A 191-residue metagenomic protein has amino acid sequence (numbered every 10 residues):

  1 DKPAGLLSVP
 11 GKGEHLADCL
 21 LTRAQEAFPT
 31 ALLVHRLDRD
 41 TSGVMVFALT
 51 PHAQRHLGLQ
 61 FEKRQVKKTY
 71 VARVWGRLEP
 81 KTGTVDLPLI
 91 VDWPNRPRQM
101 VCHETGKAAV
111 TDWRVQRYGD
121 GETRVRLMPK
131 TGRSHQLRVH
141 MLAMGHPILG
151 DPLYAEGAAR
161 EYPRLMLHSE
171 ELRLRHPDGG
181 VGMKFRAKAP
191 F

Functional and structural regions predicted by a protein language model:
D1-V110, R117-G119, R164-M166, R186-F191: RNA pseudouridine synthases
P3-L7, S134-F191: Pseudouridine synthases involved in rRNA/tRNA modification
V9-P10, H35, V125, L149-D151: Thr-Gly-centered strand-to-loop micro-motif
P29-T30, K107, G121, R133 (+2 more regions): Short acidic/polar mixed-charge low-complexity motifs
T41, T50, T131-V139: Ser/Thr-glycine-rich phosphate-binding loops at phosphate-binding pockets of nucleotides, nucleotide cofactors
W75, L127-K130: A structural micro-motif recognizing beta-strand termini and the immediately following turn/loop segments
H103, R117, P129, H176-P177: Short, acidic, Ser/Thr-enriched surface-loop or helix-capping motifs
D120, V125-M128: Short histidine-centered loop motifs in beta-beta connectors
